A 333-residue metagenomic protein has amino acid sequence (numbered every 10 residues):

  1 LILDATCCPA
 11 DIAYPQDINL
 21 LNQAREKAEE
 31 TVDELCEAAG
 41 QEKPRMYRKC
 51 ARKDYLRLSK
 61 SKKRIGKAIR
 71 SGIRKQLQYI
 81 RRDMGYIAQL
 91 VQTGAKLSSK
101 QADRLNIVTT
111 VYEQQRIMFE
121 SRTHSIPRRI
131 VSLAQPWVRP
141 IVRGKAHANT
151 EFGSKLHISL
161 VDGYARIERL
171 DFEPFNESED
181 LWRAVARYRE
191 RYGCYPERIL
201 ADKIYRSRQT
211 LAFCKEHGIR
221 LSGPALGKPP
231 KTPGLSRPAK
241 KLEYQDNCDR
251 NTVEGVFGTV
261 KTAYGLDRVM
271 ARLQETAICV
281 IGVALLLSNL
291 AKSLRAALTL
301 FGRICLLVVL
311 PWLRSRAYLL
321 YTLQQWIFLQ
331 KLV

Functional and structural regions predicted by a protein language model:
L1-E197, K203, F213: Polybasic low-complexity intrinsically disordered regions
D4, D202, E254, N289: Acidic active-site catalytic centers that drive phospho-/nucleotidyl reactions and related ester hydrolyses
Y14, D171-P174, D246, R250 (+3 more regions): Hydrophobic alpha-helical scaffolding
R45-K49, D202-R206, G227, E275-I278 (+1 more regions): A glycine-rich phosphate-binding loop feature that marks nucleotide/adenosyl-phosphate handling sites
D162, V185-P196, R208, K215-L221 (+3 more regions): Alpha-helix capping/termination and helix-coil
K203-Q274: Helix-centered, glycine/charged polyanion-binding patches within enzymatic domains that contact phosphate-containing
K240, A263, D267-M270, A291-V333: A short, flexible helix-boundary coil/loop motif
